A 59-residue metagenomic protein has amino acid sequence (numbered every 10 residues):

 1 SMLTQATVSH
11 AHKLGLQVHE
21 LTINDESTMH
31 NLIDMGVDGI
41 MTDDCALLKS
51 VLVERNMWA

Functional and structural regions predicted by a protein language model:
S1-A59: Short loop-to-alpha-helix "cap/lid" segments that border enzyme active sites across diverse enzyme classes
